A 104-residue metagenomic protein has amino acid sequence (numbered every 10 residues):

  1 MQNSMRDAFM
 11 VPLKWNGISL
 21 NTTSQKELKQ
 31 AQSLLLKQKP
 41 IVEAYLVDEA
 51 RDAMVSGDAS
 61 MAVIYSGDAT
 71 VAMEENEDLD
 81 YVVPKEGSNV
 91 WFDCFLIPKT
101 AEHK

Functional and structural regions predicted by a protein language model:
M1-I41, Y45-D58: Extracytoplasmic ligand-binding site segments that recognize negatively charged/polar headgroups
S4-A8, G67-T70, E86-N89, E102-H103: Solvent-exposed loop/turn segments at secondary-structure junctions within structured extracellular/periplasmic domains
L13-I18, F92-H103: A bilobed periplasmic-binding-protein/Venus flytrap-type ligand-binding module shared by bacterial periplasmic
L13-K14, S33, E74-E77, C94: Short secondary-structure transition/capping segments
V42-E43, E74, Y81, E102: A residue-level marker of the well-folded mature domains of exported/periplasmic proteins
V55, S60-D78: A ligand-binding cleft/hinge motif common to bilobed small-molecule-binding domains
D58, W91-F92: A structure-centric signal for secondary-structure junctions around beta-strands
E77-N89, P98-T100: Short beta-strand->loop
